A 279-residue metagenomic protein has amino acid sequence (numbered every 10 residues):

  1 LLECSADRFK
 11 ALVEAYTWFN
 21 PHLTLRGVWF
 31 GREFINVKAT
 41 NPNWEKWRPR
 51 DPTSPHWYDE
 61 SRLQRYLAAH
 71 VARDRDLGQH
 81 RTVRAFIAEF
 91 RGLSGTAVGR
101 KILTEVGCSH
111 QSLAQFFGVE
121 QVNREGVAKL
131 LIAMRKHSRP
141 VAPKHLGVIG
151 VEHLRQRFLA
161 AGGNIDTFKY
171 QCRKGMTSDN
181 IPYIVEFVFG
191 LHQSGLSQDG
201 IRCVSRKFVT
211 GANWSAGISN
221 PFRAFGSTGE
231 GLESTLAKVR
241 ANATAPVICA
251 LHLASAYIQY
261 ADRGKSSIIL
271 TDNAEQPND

Functional and structural regions predicted by a protein language model:
L1-D279: N-terminal assembly/transducer modules of large multi-domain enzymes, emphasizing dimerization/partner-binding
